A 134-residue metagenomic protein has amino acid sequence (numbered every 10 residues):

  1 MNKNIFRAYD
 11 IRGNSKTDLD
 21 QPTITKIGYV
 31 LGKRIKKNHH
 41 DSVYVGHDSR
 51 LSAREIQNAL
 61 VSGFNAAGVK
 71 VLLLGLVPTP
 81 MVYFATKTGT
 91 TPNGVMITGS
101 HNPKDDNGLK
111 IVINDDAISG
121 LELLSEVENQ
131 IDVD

Functional and structural regions predicted by a protein language model:
N2-F6: N-terminal glycine-rich, Lys/His-bearing helix-loop that initiates the first secondary-structure elements of many
A8, R12-D134: Gly/Ser-rich phosphate-binding catalytic loop and adjacent alpha/beta segment that cradle a phosphoryl group at enzyme
